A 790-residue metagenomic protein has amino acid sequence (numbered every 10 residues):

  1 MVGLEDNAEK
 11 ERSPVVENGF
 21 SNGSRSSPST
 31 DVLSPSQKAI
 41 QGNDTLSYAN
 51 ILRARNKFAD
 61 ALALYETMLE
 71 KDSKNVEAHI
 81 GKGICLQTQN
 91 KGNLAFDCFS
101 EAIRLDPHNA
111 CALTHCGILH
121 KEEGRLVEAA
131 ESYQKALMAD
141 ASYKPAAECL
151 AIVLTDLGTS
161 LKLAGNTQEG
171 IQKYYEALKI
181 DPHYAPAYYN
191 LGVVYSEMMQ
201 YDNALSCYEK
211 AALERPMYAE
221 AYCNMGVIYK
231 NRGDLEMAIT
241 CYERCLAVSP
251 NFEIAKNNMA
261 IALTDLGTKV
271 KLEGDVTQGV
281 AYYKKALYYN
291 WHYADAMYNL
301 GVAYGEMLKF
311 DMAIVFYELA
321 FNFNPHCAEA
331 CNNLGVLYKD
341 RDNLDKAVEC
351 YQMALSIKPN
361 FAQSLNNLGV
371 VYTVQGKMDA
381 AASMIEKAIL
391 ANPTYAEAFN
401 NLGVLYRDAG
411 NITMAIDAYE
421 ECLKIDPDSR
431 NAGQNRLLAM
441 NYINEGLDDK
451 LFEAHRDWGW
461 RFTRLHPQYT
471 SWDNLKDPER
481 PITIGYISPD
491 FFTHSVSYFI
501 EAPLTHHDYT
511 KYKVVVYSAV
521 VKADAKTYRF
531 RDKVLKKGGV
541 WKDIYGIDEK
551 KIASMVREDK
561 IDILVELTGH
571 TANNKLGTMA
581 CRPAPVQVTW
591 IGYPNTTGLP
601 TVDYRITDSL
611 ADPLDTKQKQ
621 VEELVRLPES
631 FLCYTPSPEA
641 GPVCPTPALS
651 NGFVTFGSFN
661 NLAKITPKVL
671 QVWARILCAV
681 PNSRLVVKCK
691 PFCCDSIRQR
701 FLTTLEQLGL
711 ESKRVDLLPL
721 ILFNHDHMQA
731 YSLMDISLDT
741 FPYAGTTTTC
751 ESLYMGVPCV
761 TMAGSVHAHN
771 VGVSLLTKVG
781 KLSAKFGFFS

Functional and structural regions predicted by a protein language model:
M1-F653, Q671, Q699-V715, I721-I736 (+5 more regions): Alpha-helical solenoid repeat scaffolds of the TPR/TPR-like class and their adjacent stem/linker regions that mediate
I51, P489-D490, S658-A663, K690 (+1 more regions): Conserved donor-binding loops in enzymes that form glycosidic bonds
L649-L705: Long hydrophobic segments that form regular secondary structure
L738, S752: Donor-sugar nucleotide-binding helix/loop cap in glycosyltransferases
T740-P742: A short structural motif in glycosyltransferase catalytic domains
T748-T749, G772: Short glycine/serine-rich donor-binding loops of glycosyltransferases
